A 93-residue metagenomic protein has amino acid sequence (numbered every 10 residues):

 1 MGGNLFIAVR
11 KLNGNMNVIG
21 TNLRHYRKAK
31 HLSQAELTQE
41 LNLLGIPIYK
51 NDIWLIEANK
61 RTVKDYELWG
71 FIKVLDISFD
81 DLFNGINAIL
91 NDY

Functional and structural regions predicted by a protein language model:
G2-K30: A short, Lys/Arg-rich alpha-helix, primarily the initiator
G2-N4, R10-N13, K73, D80-Y93: Short, charged recognition helix plus adjacent turn of helix-turn-helix-like nucleic-acid-binding domains
V18-T21, L32, I48, V63-Y66: Residue-level signal for the short linker/turn that defines the boundary of a DNA-recognition helix
T21-L43, G70: Short basic helix-loop element that most often maps to the first helix and adjoining turn of HTH DNA-binding modules
L23, L37-T38, I53-I56, L82: Conserved hydrophobic/aromatic packing and binding residues within compact polymer-binding modules
N42-V63: Recognition helix of helix-turn-helix/homeodomain-like DNA-binding domains that insert into the DNA major groove
K60, K64-D81: DNA major-groove recognition helix of helix-turn-helix/homeodomain DNA-binding modules
